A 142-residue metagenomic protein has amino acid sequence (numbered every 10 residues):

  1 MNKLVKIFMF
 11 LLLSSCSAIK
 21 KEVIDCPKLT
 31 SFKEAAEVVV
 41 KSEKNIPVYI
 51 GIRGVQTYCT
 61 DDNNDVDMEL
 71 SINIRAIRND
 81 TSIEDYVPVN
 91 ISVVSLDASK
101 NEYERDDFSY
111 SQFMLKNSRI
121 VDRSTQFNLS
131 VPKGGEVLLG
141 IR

Functional and structural regions predicted by a protein language model:
N2-F10: Sec-dependent signal peptide recognition, specifically the positively charged N-region followed immediately by
S14-S15: C-terminal motif of bacterial Sec signal peptides marking the signal peptidase cleavage site
I24-V40: Predominantly extracellular/luminal regions of secreted and cell-surface proteins, especially disulfide-bonded
A35-V66: Post-signal-peptide N-terminal segment of Sec-exported extracytoplasmic proteins
Q56-E69, R78-D85, S130: Short, solvent-exposed beta-strand/turn "edge" segments of beta-rich domains on protein surfaces
V87-A98, I141: Extended low-complexity, serine/threonine- and proline-enriched intrinsically disordered segments
P88, V131-R142: Short, surface-exposed ligand- or partner-binding patches at beta-edge/loop junctions that are enriched in aromatics
D107-G135: Short, solvent-exposed, Trp/other aromatic-anchored flexible loops in extracytoplasmic proteins
